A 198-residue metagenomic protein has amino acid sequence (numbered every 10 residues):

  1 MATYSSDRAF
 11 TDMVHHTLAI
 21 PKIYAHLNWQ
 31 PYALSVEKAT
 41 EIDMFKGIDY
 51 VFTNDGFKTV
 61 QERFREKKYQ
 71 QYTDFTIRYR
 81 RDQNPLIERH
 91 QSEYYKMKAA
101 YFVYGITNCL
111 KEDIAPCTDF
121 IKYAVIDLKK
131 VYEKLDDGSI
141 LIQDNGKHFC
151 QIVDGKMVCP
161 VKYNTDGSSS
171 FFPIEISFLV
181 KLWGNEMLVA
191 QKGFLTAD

Functional and structural regions predicted by a protein language model:
M1-T59, R63-D198: Nucleic-acid endonuclease domains
